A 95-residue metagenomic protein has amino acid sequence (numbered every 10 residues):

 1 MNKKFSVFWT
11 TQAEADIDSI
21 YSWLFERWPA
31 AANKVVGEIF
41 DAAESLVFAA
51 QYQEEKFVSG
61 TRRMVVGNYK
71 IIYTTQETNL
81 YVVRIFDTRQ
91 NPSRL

Functional and structural regions predicted by a protein language model:
M1-T61: Basic, Lys/Arg-enriched alpha-helical interface segments
V66-Y69, T74-L95: Enriched for short, Lys/Arg-rich terminal
